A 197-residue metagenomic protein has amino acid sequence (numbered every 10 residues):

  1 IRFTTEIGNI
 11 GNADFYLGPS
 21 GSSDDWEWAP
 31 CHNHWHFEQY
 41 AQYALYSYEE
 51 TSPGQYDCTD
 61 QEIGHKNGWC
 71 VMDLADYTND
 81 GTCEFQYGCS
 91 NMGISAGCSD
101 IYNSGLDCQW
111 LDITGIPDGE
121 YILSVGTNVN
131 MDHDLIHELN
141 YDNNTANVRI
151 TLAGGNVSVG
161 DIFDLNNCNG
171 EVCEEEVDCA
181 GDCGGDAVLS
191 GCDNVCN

Functional and structural regions predicted by a protein language model:
I1-H36, A44-P53, D134-L135: Short amphipathic, basic-aromatic surface patches that mediate peripheral association with negatively charged
W35-F37, I116, D142, L152-A153: Extracellular/periplasmic catalytic domains that process cell-envelope and extracellular macromolecules
Q39-Q42, Y48-P117, I122, N128-H133 (+1 more regions): Exoplasmic/lumenal beta-rich domain surfaces
I63, L135-V148, G184-A187, N194: Carboxylate-dense, calcium-coordinating segments in secreted/extracellular and ER-lumen proteins
H137-E171: Short beta-strand elements
F163-N197: Primarily marks secretory-pathway-exposed extracellular/lumenal segments that are disulfide- and glycosylation-prone
